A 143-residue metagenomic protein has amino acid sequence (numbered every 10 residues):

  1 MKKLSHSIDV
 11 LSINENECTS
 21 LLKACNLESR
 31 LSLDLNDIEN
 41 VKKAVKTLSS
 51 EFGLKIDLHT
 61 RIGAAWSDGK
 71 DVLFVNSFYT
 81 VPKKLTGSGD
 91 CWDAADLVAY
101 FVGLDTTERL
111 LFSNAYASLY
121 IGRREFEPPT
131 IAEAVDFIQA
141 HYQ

Functional and structural regions predicted by a protein language model:
M1-V72: Conserved phosphate/ATP/ADP-binding segment of small-molecule kinases
E51-G53, S77-Y142: Conserved post-catalytic alpha-helical subdomain immediately downstream of the catalytic base and nucleotide-binding
G69-N76, Q143: Short, well-ordered strand-loop elements centered on a beta-strand within folded domains, enriched for acidic residues
